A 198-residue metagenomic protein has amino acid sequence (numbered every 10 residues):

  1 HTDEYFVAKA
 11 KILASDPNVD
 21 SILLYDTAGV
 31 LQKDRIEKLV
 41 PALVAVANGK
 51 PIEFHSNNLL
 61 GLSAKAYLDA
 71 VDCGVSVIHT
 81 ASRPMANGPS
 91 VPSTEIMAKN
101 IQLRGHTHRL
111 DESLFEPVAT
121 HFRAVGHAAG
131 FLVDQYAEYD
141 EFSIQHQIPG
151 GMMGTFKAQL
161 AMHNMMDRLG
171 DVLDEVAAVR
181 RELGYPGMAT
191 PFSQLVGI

Functional and structural regions predicted by a protein language model:
H1-I198: Catalytic cores and adjacent flexible loops of soluble metabolic enzymes that perform enolate/carbanion chemistry on
